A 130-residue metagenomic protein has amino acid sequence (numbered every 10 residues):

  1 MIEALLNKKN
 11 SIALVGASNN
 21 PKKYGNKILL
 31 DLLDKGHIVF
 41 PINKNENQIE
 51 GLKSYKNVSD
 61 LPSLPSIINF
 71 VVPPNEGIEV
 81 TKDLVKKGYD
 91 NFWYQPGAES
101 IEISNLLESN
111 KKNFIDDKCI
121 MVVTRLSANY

Functional and structural regions predicted by a protein language model:
I2-N10: Glycine-rich phosphate/diphosphate-binding loops that line cofactor/substrate pockets in enzymes
S18-E50: NAD(P)-binding Rossmann-fold cofactor-contacting core
H37, K87-N91, N110-K112: A short helix->loop->beta-strand "cap" motif at the edges of active sites that frequently abuts
L52-N57: Conserved SAM-binding strand-loop segment of SAM-dependent methyltransferases
V58, P62-A98: Mid-chain, well-packed structural core segment of small domains
P96-V123: Rossmann-fold NAD(P)-binding glycine/threonine-rich loop
V123-Y130: A charged, well-structured terminal subsegment
